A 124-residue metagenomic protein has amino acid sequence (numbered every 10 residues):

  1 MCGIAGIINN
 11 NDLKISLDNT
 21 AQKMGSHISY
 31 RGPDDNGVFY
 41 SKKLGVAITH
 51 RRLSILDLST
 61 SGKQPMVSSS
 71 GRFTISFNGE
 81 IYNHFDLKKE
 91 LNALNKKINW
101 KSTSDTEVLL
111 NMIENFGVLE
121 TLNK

Functional and structural regions predicted by a protein language model:
M1-K124: N-terminus-centric sequence/structural signature that marks the extreme N-terminus and adjacent "lid/interface" module
